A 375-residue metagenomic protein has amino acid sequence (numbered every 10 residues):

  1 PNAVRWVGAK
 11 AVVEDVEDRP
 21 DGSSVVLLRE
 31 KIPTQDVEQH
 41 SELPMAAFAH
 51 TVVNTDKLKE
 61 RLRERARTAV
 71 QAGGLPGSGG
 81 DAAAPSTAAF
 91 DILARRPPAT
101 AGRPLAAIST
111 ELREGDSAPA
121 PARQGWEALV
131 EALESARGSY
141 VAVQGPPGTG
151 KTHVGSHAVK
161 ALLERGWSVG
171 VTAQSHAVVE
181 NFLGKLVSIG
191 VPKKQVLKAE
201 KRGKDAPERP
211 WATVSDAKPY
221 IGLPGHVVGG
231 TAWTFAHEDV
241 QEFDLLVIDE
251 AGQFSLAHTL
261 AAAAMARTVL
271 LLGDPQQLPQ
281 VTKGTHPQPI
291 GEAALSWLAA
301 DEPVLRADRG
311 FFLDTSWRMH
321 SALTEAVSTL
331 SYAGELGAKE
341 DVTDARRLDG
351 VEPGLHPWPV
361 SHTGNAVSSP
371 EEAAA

Functional and structural regions predicted by a protein language model:
P1: Extended, Lys/Arg-enriched charged tracts that mediate electrostatic binding to polyanionic substrates
V4-R19: Short beta-strand-centered aromatic/proline hotspots
G8-V12, V25, G310-F312: Well-ordered beta-strand positions in beta-sheet-rich domains
D18-T234, S328, G334-A375: ASCE P-loop NTPase motor cores of helicases and related translocases
E164-W167, A173-E180, I189, A232-A375: Conserved helicase motor core of SF1/SF2 NTP-dependent helicases
